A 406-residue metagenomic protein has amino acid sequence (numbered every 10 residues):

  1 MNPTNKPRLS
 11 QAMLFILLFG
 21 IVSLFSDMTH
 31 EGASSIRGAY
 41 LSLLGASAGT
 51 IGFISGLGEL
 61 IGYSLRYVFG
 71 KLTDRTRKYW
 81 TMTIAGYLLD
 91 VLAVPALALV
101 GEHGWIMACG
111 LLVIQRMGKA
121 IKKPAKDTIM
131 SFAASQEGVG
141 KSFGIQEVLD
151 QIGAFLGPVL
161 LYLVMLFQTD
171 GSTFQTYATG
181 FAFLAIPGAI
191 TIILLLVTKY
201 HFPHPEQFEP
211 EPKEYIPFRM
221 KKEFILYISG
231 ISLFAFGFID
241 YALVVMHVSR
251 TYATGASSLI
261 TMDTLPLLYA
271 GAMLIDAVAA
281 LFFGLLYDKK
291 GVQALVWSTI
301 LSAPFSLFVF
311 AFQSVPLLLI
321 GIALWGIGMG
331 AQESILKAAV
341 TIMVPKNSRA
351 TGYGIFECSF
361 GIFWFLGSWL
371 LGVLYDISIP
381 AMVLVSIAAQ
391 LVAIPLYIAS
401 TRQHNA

Functional and structural regions predicted by a protein language model:
N2-M13, Y200-G230: Juxtamembrane intracellular "pre-TM" segments in multi-pass secondary transporters
N5-G62, L226-S257: Helix-loop boundary and gating motifs at the non-cytosolic
L24, A93, G104-K122, S232 (+1 more regions): Hydrophobic core of transmembrane alpha-helices in multi-pass small-molecule transporters, especially MFS/SLC-type
L65-K78, M165, A279-G291, Y375: Helix-to-loop junctions at the C-terminal end of transmembrane segments in multipass secondary transporters
R75-Y87, D288-I300: Cytoplasmic membrane-interface "Motif A"-like loop-to-helix N-cap segments of 12-TM Major Facilitator Superfamily
L88-E102, L301-Q313: C-terminal ends and interior cores of transmembrane alpha-helices in multi-pass membrane transporters/permeases
I121-A134, A331-V344: Intracellular juxtamembrane helix-capping segments at the cytosolic ends of symmetry-related transmembrane helices
A185-Q207, L396-T401: C-terminal membrane-cytosol helix-exit motif in multi-pass small-molecule transporters
